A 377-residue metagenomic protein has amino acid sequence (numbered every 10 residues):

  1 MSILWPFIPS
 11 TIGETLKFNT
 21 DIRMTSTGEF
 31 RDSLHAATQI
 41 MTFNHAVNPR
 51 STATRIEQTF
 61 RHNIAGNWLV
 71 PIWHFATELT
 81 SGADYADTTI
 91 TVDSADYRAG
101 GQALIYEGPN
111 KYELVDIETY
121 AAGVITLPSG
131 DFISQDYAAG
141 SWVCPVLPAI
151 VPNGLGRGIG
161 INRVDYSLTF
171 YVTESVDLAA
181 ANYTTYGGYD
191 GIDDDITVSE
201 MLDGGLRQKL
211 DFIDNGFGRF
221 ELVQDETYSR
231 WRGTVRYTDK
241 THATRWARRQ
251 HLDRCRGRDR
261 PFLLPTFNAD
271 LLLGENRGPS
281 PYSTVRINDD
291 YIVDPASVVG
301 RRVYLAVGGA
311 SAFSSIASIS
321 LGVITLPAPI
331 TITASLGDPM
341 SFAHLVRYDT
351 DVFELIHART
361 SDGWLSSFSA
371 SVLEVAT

Functional and structural regions predicted by a protein language model:
M1-T20, A95-D96, P109-F217, L222 (+5 more regions): Small/polar beta-strand repeat architecture
G13-T52, Y171, T197-R249: Short secondary-structure "cap/edge" segments that initiate or terminate local elements
T25, I159, D165, T234 (+4 more regions): Small/flexible residues
I40-N44, D87-T89, R163-S167, R230-T234 (+1 more regions): Intrinsic-disorder/low-complexity, polar/charged segments enriched in Ser/Thr/Lys/Arg/Asp/Glu/Gln
N48-I133, G187-Y189, D194-V198, H242-T333 (+1 more regions): Autoprocessing Asn-cyclization modules and mimics
